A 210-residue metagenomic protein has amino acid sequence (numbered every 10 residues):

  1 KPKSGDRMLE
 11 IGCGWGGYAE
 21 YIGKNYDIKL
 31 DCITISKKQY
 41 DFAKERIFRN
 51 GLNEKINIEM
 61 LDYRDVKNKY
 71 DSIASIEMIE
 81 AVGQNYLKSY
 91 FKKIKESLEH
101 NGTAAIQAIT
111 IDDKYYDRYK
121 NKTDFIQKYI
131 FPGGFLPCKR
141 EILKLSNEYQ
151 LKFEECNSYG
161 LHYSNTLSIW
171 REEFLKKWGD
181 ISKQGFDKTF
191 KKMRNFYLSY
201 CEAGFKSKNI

Functional and structural regions predicted by a protein language model:
G5-G12: Conserved class I S-adenosyl-L-methionine
G17-Y26: Conserved SAM-binding loop of SAM-dependent methyltransferases across substrates and taxa, primarily the Class I
K29-T34: Conserved SAM-binding motif I beta-strand of class I
A43-K44: Conserved SAM-binding loop
R64-I73: A short acidic, Gly/Pro-enriched loop at the edge of an enzyme's catalytic core that lines a small-molecule cofactor
K88-H100: A short glycine-rich, Lys/Arg-flanked "PGG" loop and its adjoining helix->strand segment in the class I
N101-I109: Conserved beta-strand signature within the Rossmann-like core of class I S-adenosyl-L-methionine
T110-N209: Substrate-binding/catalytic lobe of Class I Rossmann-like enzymes that use SAM or dcSAM, i.e., the mid-to-C-terminal
